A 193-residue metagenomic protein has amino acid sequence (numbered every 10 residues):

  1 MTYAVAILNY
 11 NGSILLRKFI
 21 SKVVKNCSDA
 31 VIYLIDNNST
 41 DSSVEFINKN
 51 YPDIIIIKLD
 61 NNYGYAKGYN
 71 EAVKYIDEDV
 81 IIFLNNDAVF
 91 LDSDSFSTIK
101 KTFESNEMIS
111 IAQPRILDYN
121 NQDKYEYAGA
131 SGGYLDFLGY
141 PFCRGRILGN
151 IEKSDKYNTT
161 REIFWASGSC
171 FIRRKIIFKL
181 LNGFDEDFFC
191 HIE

Functional and structural regions predicted by a protein language model:
T2-A4, V31: Cell-envelope/extracellular polymer assembly enzymes that use nucleotide-activated donors
S21-A30: Short, acidic, metal-binding catalytic loop of nucleotide-sugar glycosyltransferases
K22, D36-E45, N61, V89 (+1 more regions): A conserved acidic beta->alpha catalytic loop
D29-N38, I57-L59: Short beta-strand/loop segment that forms part of the nucleotide-sugar
L59-I76, N86, T98: Glycine-rich, basic loop-to-helix element that forms the pyrophosphate-binding segment of sugar-nucleotide handling
I81: Short aromatic/hydrophobic "clamp" motif used to bind/position activated sugar donors
V89-G129, G133-Y140: Conserved donor NDP-sugar-binding/catalytic core segment of glycosyltransferases
F137-C143, L148-I176, F189-H191: A recurrent flexible, glycine/aromatic-enriched loop bordering the glycosyltransferase active site that acts as
